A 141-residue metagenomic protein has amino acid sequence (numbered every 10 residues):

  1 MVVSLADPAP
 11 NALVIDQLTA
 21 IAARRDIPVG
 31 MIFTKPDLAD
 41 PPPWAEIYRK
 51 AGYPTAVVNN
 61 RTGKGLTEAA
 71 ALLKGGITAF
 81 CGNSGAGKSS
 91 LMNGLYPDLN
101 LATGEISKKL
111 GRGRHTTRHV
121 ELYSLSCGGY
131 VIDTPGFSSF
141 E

Functional and structural regions predicted by a protein language model:
S4-A6, L13, A20-V29, P36 (+2 more regions): Helix-rich effector regions associated with P-loop NTPase G domains
P8-A9, A79: Short beta-strands and strand-coil junctions in structured, solvent-facing domains, enriched
N11-V14, P43-W44: Residues at alpha-helix caps and immediate loop-helix transition turns in enzyme cores, especially N- and C-cap
Q17-A20, I47: Short, solvent-exposed amphipathic alpha-helical segments in soluble enzyme and RNA/protein-processing domains
K35-A86, M92: Canonical P-loop GTPase G-domain recognition
K88-G104: A conserved segment at the C-terminal end of the G1
